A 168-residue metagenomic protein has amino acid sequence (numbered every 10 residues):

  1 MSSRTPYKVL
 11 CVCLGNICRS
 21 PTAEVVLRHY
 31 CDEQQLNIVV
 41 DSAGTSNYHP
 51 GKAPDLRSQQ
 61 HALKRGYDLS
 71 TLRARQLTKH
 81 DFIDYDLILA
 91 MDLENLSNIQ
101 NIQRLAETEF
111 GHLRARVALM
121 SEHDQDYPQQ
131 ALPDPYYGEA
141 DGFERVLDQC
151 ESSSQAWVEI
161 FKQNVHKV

Functional and structural regions predicted by a protein language model:
S2-D84, E159-K167: Conserved active-site segments centered on acidic
P6, L87, L93, S97-V168: Phosphate-binding/catalytic loops
S20, D92-L93: Helix N-cap/beta->alpha junction signal
H29, S42, K64, M91 (+2 more regions): Generic detector of well-ordered secondary structure
